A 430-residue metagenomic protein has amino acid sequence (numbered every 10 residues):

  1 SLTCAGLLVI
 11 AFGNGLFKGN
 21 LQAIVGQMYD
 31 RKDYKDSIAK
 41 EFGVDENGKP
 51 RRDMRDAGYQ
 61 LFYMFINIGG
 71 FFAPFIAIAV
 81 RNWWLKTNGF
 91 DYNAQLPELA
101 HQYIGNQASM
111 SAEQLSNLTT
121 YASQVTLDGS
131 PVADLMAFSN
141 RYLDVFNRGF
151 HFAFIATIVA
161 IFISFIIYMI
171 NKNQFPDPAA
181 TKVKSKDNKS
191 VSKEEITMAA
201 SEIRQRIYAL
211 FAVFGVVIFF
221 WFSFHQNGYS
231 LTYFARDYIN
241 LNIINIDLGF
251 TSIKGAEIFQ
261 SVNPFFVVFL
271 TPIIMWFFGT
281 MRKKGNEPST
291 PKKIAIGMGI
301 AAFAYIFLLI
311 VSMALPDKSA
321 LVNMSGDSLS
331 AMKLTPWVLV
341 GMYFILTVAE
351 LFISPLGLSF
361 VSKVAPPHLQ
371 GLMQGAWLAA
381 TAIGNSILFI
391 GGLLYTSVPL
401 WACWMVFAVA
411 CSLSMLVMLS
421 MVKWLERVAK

Functional and structural regions predicted by a protein language model:
S1, T280-G299: Cytoplasmic membrane-interface "Motif A"-like loop-to-helix N-cap segments of 12-TM Major Facilitator Superfamily
S1-N20, I24, D317-F352: Hydrophobic core of transmembrane alpha-helices in multi-pass small-molecule transporters, especially MFS/SLC-type
L8, Q60-I68, S261, F265 (+5 more regions): Transmembrane alpha-helical cores of Major Facilitator Superfamily
L16-S37, F42-V44, F352-A365: Intracellular juxtamembrane helix-capping segments at the cytosolic ends of symmetry-related transmembrane helices
K18, F71-A73, S261-W276: Central cavity-lining transmembrane alpha-helices of secondary-active solute carriers, predominantly the Major
D30-K35, E46-R52, D56, F72 (+4 more regions): Intracellular loop-helix junctions on the cytosolic face of multi-pass helical membrane proteins
K32-F62, I253, P336-W337, P367-A376: Loop-to-transmembrane helix entry/capping segments in MFS-fold secondary transporters and related SLC/MFSD carriers
I68-W83, L309-I310, A382-Y395, S420: A gly/Pro-rich, aromatic-decorated transmembrane alpha-helix motif that marks the paired, flexible gating helices
